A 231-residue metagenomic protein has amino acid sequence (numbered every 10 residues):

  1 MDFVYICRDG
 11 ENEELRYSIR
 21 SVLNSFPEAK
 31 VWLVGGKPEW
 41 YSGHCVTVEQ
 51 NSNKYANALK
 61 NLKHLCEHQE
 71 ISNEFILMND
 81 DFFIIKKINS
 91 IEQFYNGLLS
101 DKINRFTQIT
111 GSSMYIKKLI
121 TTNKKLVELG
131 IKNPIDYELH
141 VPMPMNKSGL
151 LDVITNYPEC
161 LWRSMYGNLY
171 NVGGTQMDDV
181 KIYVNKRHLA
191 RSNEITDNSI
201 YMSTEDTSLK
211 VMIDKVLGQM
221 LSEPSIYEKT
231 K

Functional and structural regions predicted by a protein language model:
M1-S52, Y166, V172-G173, T196-K231: N-terminal anchoring/stem segment of glycosyltransferases
N12-S21, V48-M78: A conserved donor-nucleotide-binding helix/loop in the catalytic core of Leloir-type glycosyltransferases
N24, K63-E67, T121, S164 (+2 more regions): Charged/polar, solvent-exposed surface patches and flexible loops
S42-H44, L77, K86-N89: Short glycine-/acidic-enriched loop or helix-start segments at secondary-structure transitions that form or flank
F82-F83: Acidic metal-phosphate-binding loop of nucleotide-sugar-dependent transferases
K86-I116: Conserved donor-nucleotide/metal-binding helix-loop-beta segment in metal-dependent transferases, i.e., the alpha-helix
M114-S203: Catalytic core and acceptor-binding pocket of nucleotide-sugar-dependent glycosyltransferases
